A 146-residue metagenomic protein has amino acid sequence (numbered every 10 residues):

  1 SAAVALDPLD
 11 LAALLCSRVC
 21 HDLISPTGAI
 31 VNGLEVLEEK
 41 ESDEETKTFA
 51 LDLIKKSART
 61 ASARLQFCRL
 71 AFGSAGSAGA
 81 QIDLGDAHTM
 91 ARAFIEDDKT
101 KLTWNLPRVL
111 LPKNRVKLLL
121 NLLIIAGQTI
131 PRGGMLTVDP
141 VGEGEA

Functional and structural regions predicted by a protein language model:
S1, K101-T103, V141, E145-A146: Non-catalytic regulatory/interaction regions at protein termini and inter-domain linkers
S1-L11: Conserved signal-transmission helix
L11, L15, T46-F49: Charged, elongated alpha-helical coiled-coil/linker "stalk" segments that transmit conformational signals and mediate
A13-K40, K113-V141: Conserved ATP-binding N-box helix of the HATPase_c
E35, K40, S74-I95, I124 (+1 more regions): Conserved beta-strand-loop-beta-strand hairpin that lines the nucleotide-binding pocket of ATP/GTP-utilizing enzymes
L37-A50: Conserved catalytic segment of histidine kinase HATPase_c domains, centered on the N-box/ATP-lid region
K47-K101: Conserved DHp (HisKA) dimerization/phosphotransfer helix of two-component histidine kinases, i.e., the long coiled-coil
T103-L111: Conserved catalytic submotifs in the C-terminal HATPase_c
